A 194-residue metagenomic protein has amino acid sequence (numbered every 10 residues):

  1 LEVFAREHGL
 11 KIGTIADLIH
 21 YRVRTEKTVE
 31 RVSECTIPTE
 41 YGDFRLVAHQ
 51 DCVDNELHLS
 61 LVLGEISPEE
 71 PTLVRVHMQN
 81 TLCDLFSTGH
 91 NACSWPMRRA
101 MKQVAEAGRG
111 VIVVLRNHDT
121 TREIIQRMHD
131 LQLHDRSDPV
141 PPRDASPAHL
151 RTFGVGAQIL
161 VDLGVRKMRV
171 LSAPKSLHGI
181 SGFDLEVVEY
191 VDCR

Functional and structural regions predicted by a protein language model:
L1-R194: Catalytic domains of riboflavin
